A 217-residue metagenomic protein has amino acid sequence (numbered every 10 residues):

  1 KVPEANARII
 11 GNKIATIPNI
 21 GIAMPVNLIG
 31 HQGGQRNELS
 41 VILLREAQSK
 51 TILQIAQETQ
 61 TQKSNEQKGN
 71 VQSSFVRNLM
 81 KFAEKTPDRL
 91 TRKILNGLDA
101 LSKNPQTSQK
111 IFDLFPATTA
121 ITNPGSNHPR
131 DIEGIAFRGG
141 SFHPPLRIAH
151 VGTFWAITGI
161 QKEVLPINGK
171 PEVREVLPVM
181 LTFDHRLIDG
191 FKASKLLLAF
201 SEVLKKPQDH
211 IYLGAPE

Functional and structural regions predicted by a protein language model:
K1-E217: C-terminal catalytic/motor cores of large multi-domain enzyme assemblies
